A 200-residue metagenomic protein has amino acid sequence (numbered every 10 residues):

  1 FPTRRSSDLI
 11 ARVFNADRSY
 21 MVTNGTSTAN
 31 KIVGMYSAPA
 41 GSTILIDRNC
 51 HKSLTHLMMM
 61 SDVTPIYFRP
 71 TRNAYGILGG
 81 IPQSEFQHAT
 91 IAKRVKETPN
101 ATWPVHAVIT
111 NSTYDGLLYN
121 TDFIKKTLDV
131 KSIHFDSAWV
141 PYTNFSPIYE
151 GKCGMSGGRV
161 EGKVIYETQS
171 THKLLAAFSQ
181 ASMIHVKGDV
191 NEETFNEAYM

Functional and structural regions predicted by a protein language model:
F1-S6: Short, small-residue-biased leader/transition segments that mark boundaries at the very start of proteins
S7-V13: PLP-dependent amino-acid enzyme catalytic core
V13-F14, K163: A structural motif corresponding to the C-terminal end of an alpha-helix and its immediate exit/capping segment
F14-N15, F178: Short, basic and Ser/Thr-rich N-terminal targeting/leader segments
M21-G25: Long, charged, glycine-rich C-terminal linkers/tails
T26-M200: Conserved PLP-enzyme active-site core in the AAT-like
